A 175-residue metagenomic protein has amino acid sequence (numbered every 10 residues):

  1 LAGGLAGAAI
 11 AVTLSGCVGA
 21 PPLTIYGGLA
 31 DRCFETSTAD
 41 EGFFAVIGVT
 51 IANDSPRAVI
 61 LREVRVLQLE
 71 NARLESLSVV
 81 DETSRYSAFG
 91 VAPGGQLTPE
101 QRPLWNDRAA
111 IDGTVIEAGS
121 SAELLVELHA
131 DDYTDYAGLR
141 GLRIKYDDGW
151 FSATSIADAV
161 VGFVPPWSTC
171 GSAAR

Functional and structural regions predicted by a protein language model:
L1-C17: Sec-dependent bacterial lipoprotein signal peptides
C17-R175: Non-catalytic macromolecular-recognition regions in eukaryotic signaling proteins
